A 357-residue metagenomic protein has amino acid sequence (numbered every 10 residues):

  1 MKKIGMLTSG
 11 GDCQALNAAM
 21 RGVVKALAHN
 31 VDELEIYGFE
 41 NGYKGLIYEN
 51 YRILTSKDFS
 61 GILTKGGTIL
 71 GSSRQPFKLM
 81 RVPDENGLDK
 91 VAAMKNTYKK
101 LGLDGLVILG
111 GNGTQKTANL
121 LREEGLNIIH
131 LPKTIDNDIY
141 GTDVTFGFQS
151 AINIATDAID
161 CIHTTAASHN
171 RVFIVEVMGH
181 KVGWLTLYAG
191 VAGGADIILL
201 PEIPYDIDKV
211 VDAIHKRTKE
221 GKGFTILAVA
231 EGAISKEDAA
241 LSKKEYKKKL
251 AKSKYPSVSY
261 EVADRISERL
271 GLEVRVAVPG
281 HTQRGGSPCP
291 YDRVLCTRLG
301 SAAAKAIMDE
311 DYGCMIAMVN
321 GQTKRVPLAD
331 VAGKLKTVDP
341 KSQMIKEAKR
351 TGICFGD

Functional and structural regions predicted by a protein language model:
M1-N50: N-terminal phosphate-binding or glycine-rich loops at protein starts, especially the Walker A/P-loop of NTPases
K3-G11, I69-G71, D104-L109, F173-E176: Short glycine-rich or small-residue beta-strand-to-loop segments that form or flank ligand, phosphate, metal/Fe-S
D12-V23, L46-I47, V91-A92, L103-N119 (+5 more regions): Short glycine/serine/threonine-rich phosphate/pyrophosphate-binding segments that cradle anionic phosphate groups
Y48-L106, F146-N153, D157, D357: Glycine-rich oxoanion-binding loops at beta->alpha junctions
T97, I108-G110, K116-L120, F148-A167 (+1 more regions): Accessory alpha-helical/coil subdomains and C-terminal extensions that flank or cap enzyme catalytic cores
L121-T145, L199-D206: Short, acidic/small-residue loops that bind anionic groups at enzyme active sites
E261, I316-D357: Phosphate-binding loop/pocket of nucleotide- and phosphate-handling active sites
